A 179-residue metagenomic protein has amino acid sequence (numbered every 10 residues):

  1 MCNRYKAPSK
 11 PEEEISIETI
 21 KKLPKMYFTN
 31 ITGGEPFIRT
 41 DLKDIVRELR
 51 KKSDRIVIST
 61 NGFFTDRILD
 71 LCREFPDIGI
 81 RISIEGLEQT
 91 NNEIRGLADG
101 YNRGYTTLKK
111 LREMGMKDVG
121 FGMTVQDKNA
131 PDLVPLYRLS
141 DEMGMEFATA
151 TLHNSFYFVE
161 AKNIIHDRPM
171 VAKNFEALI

Functional and structural regions predicted by a protein language model:
M1-I78, F156, D167, V171-N174 (+1 more regions): Conserved alpha-helical substructure of the radical SAM core
E13, R47-E48, K52, I78-E85 (+2 more regions): Radical SAM enzyme [4Fe-4S]-AdoMet core and its adjacent flexible, acidic and glycine-rich loops/tails across
